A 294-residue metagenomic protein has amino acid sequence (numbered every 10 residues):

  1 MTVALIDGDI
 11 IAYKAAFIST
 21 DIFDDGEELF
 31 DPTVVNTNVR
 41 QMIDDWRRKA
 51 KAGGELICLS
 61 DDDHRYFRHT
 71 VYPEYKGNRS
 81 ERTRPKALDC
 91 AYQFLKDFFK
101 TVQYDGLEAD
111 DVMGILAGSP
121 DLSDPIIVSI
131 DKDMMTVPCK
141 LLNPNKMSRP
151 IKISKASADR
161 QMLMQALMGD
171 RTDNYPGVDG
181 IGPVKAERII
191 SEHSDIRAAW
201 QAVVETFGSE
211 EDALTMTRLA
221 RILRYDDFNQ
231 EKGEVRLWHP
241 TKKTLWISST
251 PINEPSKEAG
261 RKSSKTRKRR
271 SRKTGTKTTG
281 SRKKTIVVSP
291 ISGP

Functional and structural regions predicted by a protein language model:
M1-C90: Domain-level signal for Mg2+-assisted phosphodiester chemistry and nucleotide/NA-binding surfaces in nucleic-acid
E28-L29, A52, K76-K262, T266-R270 (+2 more regions): Extended two-metal-dependent nuclease catalytic cores across DNA- and RNA-processing enzymes
